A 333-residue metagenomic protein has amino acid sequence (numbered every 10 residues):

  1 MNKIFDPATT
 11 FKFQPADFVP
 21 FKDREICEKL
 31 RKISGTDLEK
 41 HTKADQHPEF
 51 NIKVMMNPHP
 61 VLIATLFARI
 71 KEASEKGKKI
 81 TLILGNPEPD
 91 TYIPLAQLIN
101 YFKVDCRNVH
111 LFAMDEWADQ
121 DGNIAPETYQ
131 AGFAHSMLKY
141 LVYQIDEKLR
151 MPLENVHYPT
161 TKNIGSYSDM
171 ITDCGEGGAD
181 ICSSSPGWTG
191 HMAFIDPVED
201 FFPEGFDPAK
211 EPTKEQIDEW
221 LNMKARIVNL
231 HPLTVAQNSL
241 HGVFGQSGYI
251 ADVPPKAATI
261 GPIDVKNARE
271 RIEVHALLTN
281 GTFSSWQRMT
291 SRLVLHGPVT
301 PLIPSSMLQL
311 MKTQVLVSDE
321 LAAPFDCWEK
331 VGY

Functional and structural regions predicted by a protein language model:
N2-T42, Q46-E49, M56, V61-L62 (+3 more regions): Conserved phosphate- and dinucleotide-binding cores of soluble alpha/beta proteins, encompassing both enzyme active
H47-E49, K79-T81, N108-V109: A common structural microfeature
E72-K103: Glycine-rich N-terminal segment of FAD-binding domains in flavoprotein oxidoreductases, spanning the beta-loop-helix
G77-K79, C106, M151-L153: Short secondary-structure junction motifs
I80-N86, F112-D115, R271-I272: Short glycine-rich or small-residue beta-strand-to-loop segments that form or flank ligand, phosphate, metal/Fe-S
E88-P89, M114-D119, K162: Acidic, glycine-rich active-site loops and adjacent beta-strand->loop/helix elements that engage anionic groups
F102-C106, F202-P203: A short alpha->loop->secondary-structure connector
D105-A113: A glycine-rich helix N-cap at a beta->alpha junction
